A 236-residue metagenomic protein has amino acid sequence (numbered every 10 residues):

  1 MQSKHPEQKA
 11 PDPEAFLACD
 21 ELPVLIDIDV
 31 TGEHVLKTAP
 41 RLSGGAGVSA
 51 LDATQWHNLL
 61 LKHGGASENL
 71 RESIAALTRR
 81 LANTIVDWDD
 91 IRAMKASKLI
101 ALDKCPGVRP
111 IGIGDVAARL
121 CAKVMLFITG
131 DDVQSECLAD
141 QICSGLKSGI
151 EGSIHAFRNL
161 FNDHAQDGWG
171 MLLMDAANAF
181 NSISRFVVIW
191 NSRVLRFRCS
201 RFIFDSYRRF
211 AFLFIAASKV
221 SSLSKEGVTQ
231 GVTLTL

Functional and structural regions predicted by a protein language model:
M1-P11: Extreme N-terminal flexible tails
H5, L17, E21-L236: Conserved pre-catalytic core of RNA-dependent polymerases
